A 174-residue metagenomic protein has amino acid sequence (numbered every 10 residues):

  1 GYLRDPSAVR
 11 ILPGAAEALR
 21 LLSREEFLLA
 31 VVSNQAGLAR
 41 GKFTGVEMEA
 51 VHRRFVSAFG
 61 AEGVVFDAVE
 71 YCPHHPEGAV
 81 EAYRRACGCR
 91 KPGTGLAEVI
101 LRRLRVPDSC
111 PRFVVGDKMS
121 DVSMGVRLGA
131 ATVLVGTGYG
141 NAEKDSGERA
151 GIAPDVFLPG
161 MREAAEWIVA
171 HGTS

Functional and structural regions predicted by a protein language model:
G1-V32, A39-R53, A86-E98: Short, acidic loop-to-helix structural element flanking the phosphoryl-transfer center in phosphate-processing enzymes
S33-R40, C72-E77: Short, charge-patterned binding micro-sites
G45-A68, P76-V114, K118-S174: Asp-based, Mg2+/Mn2+-dependent phosphohydrolase catalytic module
